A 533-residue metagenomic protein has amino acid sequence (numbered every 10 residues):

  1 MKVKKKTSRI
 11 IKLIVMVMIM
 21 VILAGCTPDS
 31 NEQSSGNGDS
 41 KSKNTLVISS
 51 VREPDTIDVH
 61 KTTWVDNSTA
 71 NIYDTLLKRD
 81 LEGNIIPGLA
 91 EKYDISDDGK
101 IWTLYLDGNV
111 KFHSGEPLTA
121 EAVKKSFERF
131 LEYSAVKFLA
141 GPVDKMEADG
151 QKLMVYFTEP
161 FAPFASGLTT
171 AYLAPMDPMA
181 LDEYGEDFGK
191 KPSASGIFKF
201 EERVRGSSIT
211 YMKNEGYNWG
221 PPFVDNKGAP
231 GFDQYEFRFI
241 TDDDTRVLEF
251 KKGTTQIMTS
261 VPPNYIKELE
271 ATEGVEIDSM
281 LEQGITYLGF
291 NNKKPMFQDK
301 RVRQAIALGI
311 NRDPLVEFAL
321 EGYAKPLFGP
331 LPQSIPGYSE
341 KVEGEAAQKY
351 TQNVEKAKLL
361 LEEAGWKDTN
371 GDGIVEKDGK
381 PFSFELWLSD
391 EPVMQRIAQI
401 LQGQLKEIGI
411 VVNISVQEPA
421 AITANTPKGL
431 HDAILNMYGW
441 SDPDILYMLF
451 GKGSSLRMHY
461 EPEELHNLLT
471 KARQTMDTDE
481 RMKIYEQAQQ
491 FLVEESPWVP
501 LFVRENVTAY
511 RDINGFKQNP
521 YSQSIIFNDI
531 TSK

Functional and structural regions predicted by a protein language model:
S49-D97, A122, E128, S193: N-terminal lobe/hinge region of extracytoplasmic solute-binding protein
S50-N67, L89-E91, E116, E159-L173 (+2 more regions): A structural "hinge/loop" feature
E91-S134, D149-M154, M296-Q298: Aromatic- and charge-enriched surface segment that lines or borders ligand/interaction sites
D94, F138-L181, G185-D187, S193 (+1 more regions): Surface-exposed binding/hinge segments that line and control ligand-binding clefts or catalytic entry sites
K137, K145-E147, E201-T210, R238-K294 (+4 more regions): Extracellular/periplasmic solute-recognition and catalytic clefts
V204-I209, G309-V342, P392-Q402, T423-K533: Detector for C-terminal structural segments
W219-E268, Q402, I410-N413, E418: Ligand-site clamp/hinge motif
Q298-G403: Append "and occasionally in soluble cytosolic enzymes with long acidic Gly/Pro-rich linkers
